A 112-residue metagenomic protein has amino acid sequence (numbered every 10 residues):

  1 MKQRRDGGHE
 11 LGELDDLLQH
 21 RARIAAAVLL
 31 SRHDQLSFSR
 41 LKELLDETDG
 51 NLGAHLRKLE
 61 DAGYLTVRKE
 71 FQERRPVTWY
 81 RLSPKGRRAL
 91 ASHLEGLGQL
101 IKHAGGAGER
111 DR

Functional and structural regions predicted by a protein language model:
M1-L11, V28, K85-R112: Amphipathic alpha-helical dimerization/coiled-coil segments that flank or bridge DNA-binding/regulatory modules
H9-N51, E70-E73, V77-R81: N-terminal helix-turn-helix DNA-binding core of bacterial DNA-binding proteins
L56-R57: Short, hydrophobic-biased segments on the C-terminal half of alpha helices that form "recognition helices"
G63: Glycine-centered, phosphate/nucleic-acid-interacting loop/turn motifs that mediate DNA/RNA or nucleotide
V67: Short beta-strand "wing" residues that participate in macromolecule-binding interfaces
